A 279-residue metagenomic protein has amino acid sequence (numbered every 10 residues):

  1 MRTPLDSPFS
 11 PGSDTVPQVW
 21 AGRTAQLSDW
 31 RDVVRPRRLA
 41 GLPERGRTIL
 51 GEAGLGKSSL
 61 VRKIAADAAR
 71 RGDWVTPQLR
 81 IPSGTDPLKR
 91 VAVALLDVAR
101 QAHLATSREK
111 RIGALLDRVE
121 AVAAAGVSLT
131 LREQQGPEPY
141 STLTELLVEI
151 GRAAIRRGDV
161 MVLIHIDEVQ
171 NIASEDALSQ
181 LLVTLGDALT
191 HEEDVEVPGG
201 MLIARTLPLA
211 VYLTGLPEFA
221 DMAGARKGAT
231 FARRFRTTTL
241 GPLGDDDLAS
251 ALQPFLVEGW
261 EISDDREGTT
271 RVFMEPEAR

Functional and structural regions predicted by a protein language model:
M1-R45, E193-V197: A short, basic N-terminal segment
R23, S58, R279: Short, conserved phosphate/pyrophosphate- and ester-handling motifs at nucleotide-, phospho-/glycolipid
L42-S179, L207-L209: P-loop NTPase nucleotide-binding core
K57, T85-R90, F219-G224, D247-S250: Switch/connector loops and helix/strand junctions flanking conserved nucleotide-binding motifs in nucleotide-processing
I155-G158, V162, N171-K227, D245: Sensor-1/coupling segment of RecA-like P-loop NTPase cores
D159-V160, D176, V272-R279: C-terminal helical "lid" subdomain and adjoining coupling/linker elements of P-loop NTPases
G224-P242: A short helix-turn-beta junction within AAA+ P-loop NTPase domains corresponding to the substrate/partner-engaging
L240-A278: Conserved small helical "lid"/interfacial subdomain of P-loop NTPases
